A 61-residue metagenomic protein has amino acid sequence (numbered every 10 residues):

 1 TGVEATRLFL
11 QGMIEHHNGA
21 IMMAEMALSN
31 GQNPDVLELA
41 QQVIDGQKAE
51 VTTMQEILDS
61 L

Functional and structural regions predicted by a protein language model:
T1-L61: His/Met- and acidic-residue-enriched segments that coordinate or traffic transition-metal cofactors and support
